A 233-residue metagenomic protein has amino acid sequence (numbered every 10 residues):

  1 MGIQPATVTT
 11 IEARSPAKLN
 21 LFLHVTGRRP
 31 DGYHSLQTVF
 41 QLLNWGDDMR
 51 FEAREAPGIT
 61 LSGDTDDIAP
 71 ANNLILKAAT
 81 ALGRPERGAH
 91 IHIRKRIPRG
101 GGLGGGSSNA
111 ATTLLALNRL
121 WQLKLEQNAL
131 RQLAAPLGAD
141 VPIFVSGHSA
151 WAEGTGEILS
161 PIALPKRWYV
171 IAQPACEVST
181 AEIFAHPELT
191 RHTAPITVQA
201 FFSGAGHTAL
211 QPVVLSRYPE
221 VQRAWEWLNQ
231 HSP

Functional and structural regions predicted by a protein language model:
G2-G101, R119, L123, Q127-N128 (+2 more regions): ATP-binding N-lobe of GHMP and related small-molecule kinases
G2-I3, A13, L76-T80, R84-P85 (+1 more regions): Glycine-rich, charge-dense phosphate/pyrophosphate-binding loop(s) and the adjacent flexible "lid"/catalytic subdomain
F40-L43, A134, L228: Hydrophobic C-terminal alpha-helix "anchor/cap" residues
E55-I68, T113, A135, A200-T208: Short, basic/glycine-rich phosphate-binding loops at helix/coil junctions that contact nucleotide phosphates
H92-W121, A139, P233: Glycine/serine-rich anion-binding loops at beta->alpha junctions that coordinate negatively charged ligand groups
L123-A181: Alpha/beta catalytic cores of group-transfer enzymes, especially the acyltransferase/condensing modules of polyketide
A175-L189, A194, V198: A short core secondary-structure module
